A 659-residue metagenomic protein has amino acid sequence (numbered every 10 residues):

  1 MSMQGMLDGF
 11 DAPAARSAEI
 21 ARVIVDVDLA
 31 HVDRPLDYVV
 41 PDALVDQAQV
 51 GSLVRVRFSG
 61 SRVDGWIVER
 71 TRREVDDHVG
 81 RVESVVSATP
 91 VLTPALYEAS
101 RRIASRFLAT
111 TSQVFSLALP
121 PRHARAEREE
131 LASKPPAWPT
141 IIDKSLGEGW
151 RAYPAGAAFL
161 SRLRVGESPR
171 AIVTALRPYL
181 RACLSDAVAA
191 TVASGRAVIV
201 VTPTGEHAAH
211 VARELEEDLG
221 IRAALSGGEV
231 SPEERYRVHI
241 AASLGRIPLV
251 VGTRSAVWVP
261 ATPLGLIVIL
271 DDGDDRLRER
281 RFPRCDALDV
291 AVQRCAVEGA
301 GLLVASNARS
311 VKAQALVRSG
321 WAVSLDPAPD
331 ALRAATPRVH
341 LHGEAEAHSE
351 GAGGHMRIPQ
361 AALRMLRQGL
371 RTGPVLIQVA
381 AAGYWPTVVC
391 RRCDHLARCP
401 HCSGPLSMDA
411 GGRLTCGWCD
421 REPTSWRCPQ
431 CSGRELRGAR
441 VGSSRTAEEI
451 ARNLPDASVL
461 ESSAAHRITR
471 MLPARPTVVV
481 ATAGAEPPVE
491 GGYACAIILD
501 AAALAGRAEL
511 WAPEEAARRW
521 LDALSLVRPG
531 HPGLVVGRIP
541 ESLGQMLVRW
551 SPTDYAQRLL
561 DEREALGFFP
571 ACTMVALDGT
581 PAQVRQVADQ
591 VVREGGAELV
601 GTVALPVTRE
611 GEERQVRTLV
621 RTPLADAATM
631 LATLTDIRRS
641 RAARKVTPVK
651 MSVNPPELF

Functional and structural regions predicted by a protein language model:
M1-H340, E344-G351, Q368-R371, C393 (+6 more regions): Accessory, non-ATPase domains that flank or precede helicase/AAA+ motor cores in DNA-metabolism machines
L7, P13, V50-R55, Q360 (+5 more regions): C-terminal helicase module of SF1/SF2 nucleic-acid helicases/translocases
P13, T89-T93, Y153, R177-R181 (+9 more regions): Conserved phosphate/pyrophosphate-binding and hydrolysis machinery centered on Walker-type P-loop NTPases, extending
L219-V230, P400-H401, D409, P455-A465 (+1 more regions): Conserved RecA-like helicase motor-core motifs
S255-V257, G273-D274, A381-Y384, G484-E486 (+2 more regions): Short glycine-rich anion-binding loops that position phosphate/pyrophosphate groups of nucleotides and phosphorylated
L270, Q378-A380, V536: Short beta-strand segments
R357, M365-N453: Cys/His-rich short segments
